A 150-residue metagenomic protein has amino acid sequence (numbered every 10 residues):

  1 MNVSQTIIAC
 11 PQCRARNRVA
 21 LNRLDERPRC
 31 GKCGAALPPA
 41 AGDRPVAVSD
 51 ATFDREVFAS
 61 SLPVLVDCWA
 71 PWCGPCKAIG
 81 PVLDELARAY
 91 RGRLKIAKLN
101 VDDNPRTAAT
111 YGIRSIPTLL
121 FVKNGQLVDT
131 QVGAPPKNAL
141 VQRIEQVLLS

Functional and structural regions predicted by a protein language model:
M1-L65, A70-K95, D103-R106, T110 (+3 more regions): Proteins that catalyze or organize thiol-disulfide redox chemistry and the adjacent proteostasis machinery handling
K98: Conserved residues in the N-terminal Rossmann fold of short-chain dehydrogenase/reductase
